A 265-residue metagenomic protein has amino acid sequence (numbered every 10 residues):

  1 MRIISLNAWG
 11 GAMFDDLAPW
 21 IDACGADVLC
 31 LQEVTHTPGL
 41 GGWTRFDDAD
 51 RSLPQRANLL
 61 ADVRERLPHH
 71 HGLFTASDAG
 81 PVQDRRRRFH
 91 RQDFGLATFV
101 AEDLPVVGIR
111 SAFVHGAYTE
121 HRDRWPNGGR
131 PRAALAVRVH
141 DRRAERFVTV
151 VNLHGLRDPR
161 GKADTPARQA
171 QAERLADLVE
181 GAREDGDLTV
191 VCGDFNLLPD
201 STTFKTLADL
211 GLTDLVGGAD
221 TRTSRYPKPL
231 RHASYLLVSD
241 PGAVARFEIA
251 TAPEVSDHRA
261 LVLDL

Functional and structural regions predicted by a protein language model:
I3-N7, W20-R51, F99, V137 (+4 more regions): Active-site beta-strand/loop signature of hydrolases that rely on acidic residues for catalysis
S5-G10, P126, D164-Q169, G193: Short, flexible loop segments at the rims of nucleotide/cofactor-binding pockets, characterized by
G10, T35-F147, I249-A252: Structured beta-strand-rich core segments of catalytic domains in phosphoester-bond hydrolases
G11-I21: Short, acidic/polar
G11-M13, H36-G39, G80-V82, R157-G161 (+2 more regions): Active-site environment of divalent metal-dependent phosphoester hydrolases
S52-A57, P166-R174: Charged helix-capping and loop-helix junction motifs
L104, D177-V190, F195-L265: Metal-dependent phosphoester-hydrolase catalytic domains
H121-R122, P131, R142-Q169: Metal-dependent phosphoester/phosphodiester hydrolase catalytic core
